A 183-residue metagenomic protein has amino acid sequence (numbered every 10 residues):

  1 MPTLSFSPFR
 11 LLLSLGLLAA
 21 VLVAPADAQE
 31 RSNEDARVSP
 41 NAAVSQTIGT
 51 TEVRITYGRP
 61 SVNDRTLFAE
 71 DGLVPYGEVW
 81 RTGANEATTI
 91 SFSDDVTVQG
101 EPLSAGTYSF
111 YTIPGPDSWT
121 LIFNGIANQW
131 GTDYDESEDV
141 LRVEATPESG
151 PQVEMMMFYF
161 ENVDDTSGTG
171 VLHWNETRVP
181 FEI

Functional and structural regions predicted by a protein language model:
P2-L13: Bacterial N-terminal signal peptides that target proteins for export
F9-R10, E34-D35, N85: Hydrophobic alpha-helical segments, principally membrane-spanning helices and signal/leader peptides
L12-V21: Bacterial N-terminal signal peptides
S14-L15, P40, T82, T88 (+2 more regions): Short, functionally important structural connectors and interaction interfaces within domains
V23-A28: Sec/Tat signal peptide C-region and signal peptidase I cleavage site
Q29-V74, E78, A127-I183: Primarily secretory-pathway and cell-envelope proteins
V79-N128: Mid-length scaffold segments of soluble, non-membrane domains
